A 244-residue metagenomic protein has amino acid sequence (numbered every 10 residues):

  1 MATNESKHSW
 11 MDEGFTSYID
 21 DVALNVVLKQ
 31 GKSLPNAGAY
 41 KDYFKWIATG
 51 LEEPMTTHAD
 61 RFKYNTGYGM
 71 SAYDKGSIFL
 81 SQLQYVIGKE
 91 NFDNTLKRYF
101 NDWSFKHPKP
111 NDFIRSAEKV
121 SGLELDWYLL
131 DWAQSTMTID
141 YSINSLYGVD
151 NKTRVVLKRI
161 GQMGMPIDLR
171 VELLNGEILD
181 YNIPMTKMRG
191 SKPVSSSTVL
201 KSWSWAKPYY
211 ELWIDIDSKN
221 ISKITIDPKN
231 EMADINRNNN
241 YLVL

Functional and structural regions predicted by a protein language model:
M1-I160: Hydrophobic alpha-helical and helix-loop surface patches within well-folded domains that function as non-catalytic
E90, W103-L244: Non-catalytic accessory/interaction domains
